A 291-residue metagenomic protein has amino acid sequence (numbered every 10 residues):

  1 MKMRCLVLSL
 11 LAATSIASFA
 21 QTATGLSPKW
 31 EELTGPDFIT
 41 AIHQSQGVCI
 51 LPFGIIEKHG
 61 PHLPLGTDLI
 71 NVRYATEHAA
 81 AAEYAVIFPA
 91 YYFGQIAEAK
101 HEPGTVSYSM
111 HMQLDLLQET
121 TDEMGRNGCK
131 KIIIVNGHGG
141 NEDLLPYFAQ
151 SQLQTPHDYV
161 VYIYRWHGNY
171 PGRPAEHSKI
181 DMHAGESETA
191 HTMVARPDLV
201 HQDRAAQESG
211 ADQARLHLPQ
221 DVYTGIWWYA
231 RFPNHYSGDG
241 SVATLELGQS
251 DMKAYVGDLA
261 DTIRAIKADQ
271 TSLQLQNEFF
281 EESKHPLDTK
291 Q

Functional and structural regions predicted by a protein language model:
M1-V7: Bacterial N-terminal signal peptides that target proteins for export
V7-S18: Bacterial N-terminal signal peptides
Q21-H111, D115-K131, G139-Q291: Extended, histidine- and acidic-residue-enriched regions that form the cofactor-binding/catalytic faces
